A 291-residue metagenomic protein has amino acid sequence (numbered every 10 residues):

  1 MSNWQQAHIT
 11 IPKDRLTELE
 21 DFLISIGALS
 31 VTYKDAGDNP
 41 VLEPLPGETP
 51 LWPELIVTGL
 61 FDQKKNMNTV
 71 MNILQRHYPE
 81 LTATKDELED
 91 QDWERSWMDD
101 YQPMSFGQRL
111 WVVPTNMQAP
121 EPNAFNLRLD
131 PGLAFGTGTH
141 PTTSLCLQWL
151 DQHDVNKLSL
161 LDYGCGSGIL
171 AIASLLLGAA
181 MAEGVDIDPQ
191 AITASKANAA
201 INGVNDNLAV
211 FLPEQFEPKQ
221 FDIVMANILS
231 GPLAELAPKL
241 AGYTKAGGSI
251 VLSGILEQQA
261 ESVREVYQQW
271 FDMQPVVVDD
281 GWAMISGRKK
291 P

Functional and structural regions predicted by a protein language model:
S2-E121: N-terminal auxiliary segments of SAM/dcSAM-dependent transferases
S30, M181, I250-V251: A short hydrophobic/small-residue beta-strand
H77-P79, F106, D154, V204 (+1 more regions): Short, structurally constrained coil/turn elements that cap an alpha-helix or connect an alpha-helix to the following
P103-L127, P131-P141, L147: Proteins enriched for Cys/Gly/acidic motifs involved in redox and nucleic-acid/cofactor modification
L133, T137-E217: Conserved SAM/SAH cofactor-binding pocket of Class I
I187-P291: S-adenosylmethionine
